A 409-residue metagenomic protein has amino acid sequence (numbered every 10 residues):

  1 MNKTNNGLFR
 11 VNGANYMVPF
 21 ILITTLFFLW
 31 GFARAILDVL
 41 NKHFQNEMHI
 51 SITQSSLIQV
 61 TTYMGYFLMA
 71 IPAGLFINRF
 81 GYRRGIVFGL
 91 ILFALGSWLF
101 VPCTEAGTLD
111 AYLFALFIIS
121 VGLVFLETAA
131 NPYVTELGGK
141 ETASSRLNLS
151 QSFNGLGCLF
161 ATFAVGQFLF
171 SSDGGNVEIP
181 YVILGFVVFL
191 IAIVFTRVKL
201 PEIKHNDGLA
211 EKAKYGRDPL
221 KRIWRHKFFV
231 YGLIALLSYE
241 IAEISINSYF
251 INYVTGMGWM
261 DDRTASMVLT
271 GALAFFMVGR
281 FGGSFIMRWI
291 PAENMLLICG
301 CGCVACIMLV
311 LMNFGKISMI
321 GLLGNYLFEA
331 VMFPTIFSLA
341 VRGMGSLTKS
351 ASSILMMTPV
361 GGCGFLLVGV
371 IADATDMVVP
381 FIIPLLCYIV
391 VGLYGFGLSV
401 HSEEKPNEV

Functional and structural regions predicted by a protein language model:
M1-L26, W30, K221: Cytosolic juxtamembrane N-terminal segment immediately preceding the first transmembrane helix of multi-pass
V18-M48, A130-N131, I246-I251: Extracytoplasmic
L37-D38, K221-T270: Extracytoplasmic gate region of multi-pass secondary transporters
L57-L75, T270-G282: Central cavity-lining transmembrane alpha-helices of secondary-active solute carriers, predominantly the Major
M69-Y82, G279-P291, A372: Helix-to-loop junctions at the C-terminal end of transmembrane segments in multipass secondary transporters
I91-A106, C301-F314: C-terminal ends and interior cores of transmembrane alpha-helices in multi-pass membrane transporters/permeases
F125-G139, A330-G345, A351: Intracellular juxtamembrane helix-capping segments at the cytosolic ends of symmetry-related transmembrane helices
E141, R146-L200: Helix-loop-helix hairpin linking two adjacent transmembrane segments in secondary transporters
